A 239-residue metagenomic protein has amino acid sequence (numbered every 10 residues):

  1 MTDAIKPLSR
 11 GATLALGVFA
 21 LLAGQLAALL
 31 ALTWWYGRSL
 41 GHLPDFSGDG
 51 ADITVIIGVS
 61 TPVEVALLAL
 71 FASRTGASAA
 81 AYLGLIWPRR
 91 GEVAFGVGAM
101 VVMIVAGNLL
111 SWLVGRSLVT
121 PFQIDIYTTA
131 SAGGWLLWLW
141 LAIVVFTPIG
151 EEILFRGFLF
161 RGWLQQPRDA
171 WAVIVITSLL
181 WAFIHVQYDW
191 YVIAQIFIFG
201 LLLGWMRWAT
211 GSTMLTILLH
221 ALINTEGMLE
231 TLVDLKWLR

Functional and structural regions predicted by a protein language model:
M1-Y82, R90-G91, T225-R239: N-terminal, membrane-interfacial amphipathic/helix-forming hydrophobic leader that caps and precedes the first
R10, A79, R89-V93, G133-L137 (+3 more regions): Membrane-helix interface segments
L14-V18, T54-V55, V93-G98, L137-L141 (+3 more regions): Hydrophobic alpha-helical transmembrane segments
G24-L30, W171-V186, W190-R239: Functionally important transmembrane alpha-helices
L29-T33, L67-A72, M103, G107 (+6 more regions): Structural signal for membrane-spanning alpha-helices in multi-pass inner-membrane proteins, emphasizing helix cores
Y36-V55, A77-T147, Q165, T231 (+1 more regions): Juxtamembrane helix-loop-helix connectors linking adjacent transmembrane helices in multi-pass membrane enzymes
S60-E64, L139-I143, Q195-L203: Hydrophobic core segments of transmembrane alpha-helices in multi-pass, intramembrane catalytic enzymes
R156-P167, L229-D234: Membrane-interfacial alpha-helical segments at the cytosolic side of multi-pass membrane proteins
